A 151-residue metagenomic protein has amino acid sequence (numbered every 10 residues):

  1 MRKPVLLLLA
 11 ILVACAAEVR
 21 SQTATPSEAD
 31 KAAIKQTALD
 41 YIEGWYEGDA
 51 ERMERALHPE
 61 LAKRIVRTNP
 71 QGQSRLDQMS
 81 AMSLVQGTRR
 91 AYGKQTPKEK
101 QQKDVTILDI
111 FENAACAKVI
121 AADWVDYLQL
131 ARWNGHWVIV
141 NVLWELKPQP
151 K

Functional and structural regions predicted by a protein language model:
M1-P4: Positively charged n-region of N-terminal signal peptides that target proteins for export
L6-C15: Bacterial N-terminal signal peptides
V19-E51, R55, P59, D77: Short, low-complexity N-terminal intrinsically disordered segments enriched in polar/charged residues
A38, I42-D49, L57-L61, I65 (+3 more regions): Sec/Tat-exported extracytoplasmic proteins
A62, P70-Q71: Residue-level marker of structural boundaries
V66-R67, R75-W124: Surface-exposed, charged secondary-structure patches
G72-D77, H136-I139: Juxtamembrane/interface motifs at transmembrane-helix termini
C116-K118, V125-P150: Short beta-strand edge/turn micro-motifs at domain boundaries
